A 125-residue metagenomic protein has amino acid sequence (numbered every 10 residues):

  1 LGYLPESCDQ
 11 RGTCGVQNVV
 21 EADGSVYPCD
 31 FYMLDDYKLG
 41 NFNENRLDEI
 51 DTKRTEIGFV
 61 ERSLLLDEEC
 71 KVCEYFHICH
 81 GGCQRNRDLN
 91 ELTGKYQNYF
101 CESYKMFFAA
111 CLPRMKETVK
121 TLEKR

Functional and structural regions predicted by a protein language model:
L1, F31-E74: C-terminal accessory region of radical SAM enzymes
L1-D35, I78: A C-terminal junction/extension of Radical SAM enzymes
R11, N18, F42, D51 (+1 more regions): Functionally constrained cores in energy, signaling, and assembly domains
G12, R62, T93: Residue-level marker of regulatory loop/turn positions in helix-turn-helix DNA-binding domains and in histidine
N18-E21, R46-E49, T55-I57, F100-C101 (+1 more regions): Short, surface-exposed, polar/charged, turn-prone segments marking secondary-structure boundaries
E21, Y27, G40, Q84 (+1 more regions): Residues in well-ordered beta-strands of folded domains
L34-Y37, L65-R125: Radical SAM enzyme core and accessory elements
